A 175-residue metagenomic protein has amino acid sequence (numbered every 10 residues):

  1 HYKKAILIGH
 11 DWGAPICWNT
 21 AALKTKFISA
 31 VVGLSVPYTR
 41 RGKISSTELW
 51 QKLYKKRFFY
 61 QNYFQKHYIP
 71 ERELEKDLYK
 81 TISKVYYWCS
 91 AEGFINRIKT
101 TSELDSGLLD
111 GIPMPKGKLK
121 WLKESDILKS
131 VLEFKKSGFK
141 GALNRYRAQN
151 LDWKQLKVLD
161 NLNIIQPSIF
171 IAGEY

Functional and structural regions predicted by a protein language model:
H1-I8, W12-Y175: Flexible "cap/lid" subdomain of the alpha/beta-hydrolase fold that forms the substrate-access gate
